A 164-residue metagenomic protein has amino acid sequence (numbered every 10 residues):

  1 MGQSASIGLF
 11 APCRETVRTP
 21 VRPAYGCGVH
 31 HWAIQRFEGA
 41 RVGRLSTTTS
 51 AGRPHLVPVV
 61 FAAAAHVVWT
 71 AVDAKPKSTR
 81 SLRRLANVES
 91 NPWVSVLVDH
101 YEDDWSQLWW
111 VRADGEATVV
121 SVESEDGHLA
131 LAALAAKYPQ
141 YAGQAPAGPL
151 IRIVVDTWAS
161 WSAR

Functional and structural regions predicted by a protein language model:
M1-A11: Extreme N-terminal basic, low-complexity initiation segments that serve as generic localization/processing leaders
L9-F10, R14-G28, S95, D104-R164: Charged, gly/pro-rich active-site loop segments
R22-R44: Short, basic/aromatic recognition patches
H30-H31, T79-L82: Structural motif corresponding to alpha-helix initiation and N-cap regions
A40-K77, V96-D99, L108-W109: Short beta-strand segments
K77-T79, L134: Short gly/ser/thr-rich secondary-structure transition/capping motifs
N91-W93: Short coil-to-beta transition motif at edge beta-strands of beta-rich domains
